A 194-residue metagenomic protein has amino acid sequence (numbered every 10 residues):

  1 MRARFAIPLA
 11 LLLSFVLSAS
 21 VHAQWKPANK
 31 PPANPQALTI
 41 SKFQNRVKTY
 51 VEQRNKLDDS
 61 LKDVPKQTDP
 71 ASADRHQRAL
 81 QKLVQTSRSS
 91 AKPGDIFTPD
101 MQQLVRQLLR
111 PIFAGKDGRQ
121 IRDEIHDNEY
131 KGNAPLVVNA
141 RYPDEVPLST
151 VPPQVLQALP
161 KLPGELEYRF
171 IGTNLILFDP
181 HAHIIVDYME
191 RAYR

Functional and structural regions predicted by a protein language model:
M1-L9: Bacterial N-terminal signal peptides that target proteins for export
P8-S18: Bacterial N-terminal signal peptides
A19-A23: Sec/Tat signal peptide C-region and signal peptidase I cleavage site
Q24, F43, L57, A73-H76 (+7 more regions): Generic structural signal of hydrophobic/aromatic residues within well-ordered alpha-helices of folded domains
W25-N34: N-terminal propeptides/low-complexity segments immediately following signal peptides in secreted or periplasmic proteins
A33, T39-D100: Early exported N-terminus immediately downstream of N-terminal targeting peptides
R75-V151: Mid-length scaffold segments of soluble, non-membrane domains
D123-R194: Amphipathic, charged alpha-helical segments and their helix-to-coil junctions in extracytoplasmic/peripheral assemblies
